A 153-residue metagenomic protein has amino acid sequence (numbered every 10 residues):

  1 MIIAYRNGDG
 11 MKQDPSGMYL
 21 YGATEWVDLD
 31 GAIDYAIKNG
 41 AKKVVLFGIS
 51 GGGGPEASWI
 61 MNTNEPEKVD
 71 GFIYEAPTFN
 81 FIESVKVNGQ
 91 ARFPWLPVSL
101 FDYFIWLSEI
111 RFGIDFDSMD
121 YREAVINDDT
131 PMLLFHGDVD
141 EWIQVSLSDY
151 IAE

Functional and structural regions predicted by a protein language model:
M1-Q13: Conserved alpha/beta-hydrolase
S16-N39: Alpha/beta-hydrolase active-site loop
K43-G48, E75, F135: Short beta-strand immediately N-terminal to the catalytic nucleophile in serine-hydrolase-like folds
F47-E56: Gly/Ala-rich beta-loop-alpha elbow adjacent to hydrolase catalytic centers
S58-D115: Hydrolase active-site cap/lid region
N127-D129, L134-H136, D140: Short beta-strand/loop motif that positions the catalytic acidic residue of the alpha/beta-hydrolase fold
E141-L147: Conserved alpha/beta-hydrolase "acid-adjacent" motif
A152-E153: Catalytic histidine neighborhood in serine/cysteine hydrolases with alpha/beta-hydrolase-type architecture
